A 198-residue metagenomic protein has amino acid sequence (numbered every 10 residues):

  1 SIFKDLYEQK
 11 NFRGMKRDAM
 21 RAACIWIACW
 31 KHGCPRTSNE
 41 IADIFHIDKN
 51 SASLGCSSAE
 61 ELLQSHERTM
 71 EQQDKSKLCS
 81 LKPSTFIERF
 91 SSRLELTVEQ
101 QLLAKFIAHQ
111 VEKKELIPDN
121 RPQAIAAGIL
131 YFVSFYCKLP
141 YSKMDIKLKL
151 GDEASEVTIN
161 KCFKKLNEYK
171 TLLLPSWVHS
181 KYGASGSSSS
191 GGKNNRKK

Functional and structural regions predicted by a protein language model:
S1-A22, W26-D119, M144, L150 (+1 more regions): A cyclin-like helical interaction fold
A19-I27, A124-V133: Amphipathic, charged-and-aliphatic alpha-helical interface segments that function as noncatalytic docking
C137-K138: Extended serine/threonine-enriched, polar tracts that run as long, contiguous segments within proteins
